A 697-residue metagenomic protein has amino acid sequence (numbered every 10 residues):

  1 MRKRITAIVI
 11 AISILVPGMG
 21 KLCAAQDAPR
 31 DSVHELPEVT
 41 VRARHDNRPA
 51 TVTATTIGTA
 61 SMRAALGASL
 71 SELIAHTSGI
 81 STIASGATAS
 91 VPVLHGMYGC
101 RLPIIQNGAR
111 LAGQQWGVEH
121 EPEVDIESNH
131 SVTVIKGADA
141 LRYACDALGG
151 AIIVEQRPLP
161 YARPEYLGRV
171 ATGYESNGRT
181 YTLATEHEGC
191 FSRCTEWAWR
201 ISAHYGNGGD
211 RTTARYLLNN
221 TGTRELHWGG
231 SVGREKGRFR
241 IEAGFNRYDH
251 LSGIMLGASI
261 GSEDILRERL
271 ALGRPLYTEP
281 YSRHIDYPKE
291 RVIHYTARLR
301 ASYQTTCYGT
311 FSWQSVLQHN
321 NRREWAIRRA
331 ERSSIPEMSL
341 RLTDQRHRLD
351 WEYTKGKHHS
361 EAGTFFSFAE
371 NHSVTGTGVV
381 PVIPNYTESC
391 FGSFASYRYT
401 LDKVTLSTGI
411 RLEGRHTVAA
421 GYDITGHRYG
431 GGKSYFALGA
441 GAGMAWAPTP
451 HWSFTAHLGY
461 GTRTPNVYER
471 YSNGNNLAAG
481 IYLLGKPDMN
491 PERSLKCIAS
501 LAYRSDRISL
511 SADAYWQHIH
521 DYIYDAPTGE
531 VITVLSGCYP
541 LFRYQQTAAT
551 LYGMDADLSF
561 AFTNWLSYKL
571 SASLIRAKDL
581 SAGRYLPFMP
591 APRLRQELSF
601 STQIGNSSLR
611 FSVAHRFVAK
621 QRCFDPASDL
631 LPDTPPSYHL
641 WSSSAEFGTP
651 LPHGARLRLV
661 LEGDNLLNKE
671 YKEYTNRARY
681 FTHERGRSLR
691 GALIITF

Functional and structural regions predicted by a protein language model:
I8, T462, H520, F617-F624 (+1 more regions): C-terminal beta-signal and adjacent terminal beta-strands/loops of Gram-negative outer-membrane beta-barrel proteins
A25-R63: Short, acidic, small-residue-rich periplasmic hinge/interaction motif at the N-terminus of Gram-negative outer-membrane
L70-L73, S90-V93, I105, E119-P122 (+3 more regions): N-terminal periplasmic accessory domains that precede and gate Gram-negative outer-membrane beta-barrel machines
R110-G137: Short acidic/polar hinge/loop motifs at secondary-structure boundaries that mediate gating or recognition
I153, C190-Y287: Periplasmic-side early beta-strands and strand-to-turn transitions of outer-membrane beta-barrels
E235-H250, Y281-A447, W452, G459 (+3 more regions): Face-selective signature of the C-terminal outer-membrane beta-barrel domain
P336-D350, G392, L484-N490, K496 (+3 more regions): Outer membrane beta-barrel strand-and-loop segments of large Gram-negative receptors, especially TonB-dependent
D402, W516-H518, G537-R622: Gram-negative outer-membrane beta-barrel transporters
